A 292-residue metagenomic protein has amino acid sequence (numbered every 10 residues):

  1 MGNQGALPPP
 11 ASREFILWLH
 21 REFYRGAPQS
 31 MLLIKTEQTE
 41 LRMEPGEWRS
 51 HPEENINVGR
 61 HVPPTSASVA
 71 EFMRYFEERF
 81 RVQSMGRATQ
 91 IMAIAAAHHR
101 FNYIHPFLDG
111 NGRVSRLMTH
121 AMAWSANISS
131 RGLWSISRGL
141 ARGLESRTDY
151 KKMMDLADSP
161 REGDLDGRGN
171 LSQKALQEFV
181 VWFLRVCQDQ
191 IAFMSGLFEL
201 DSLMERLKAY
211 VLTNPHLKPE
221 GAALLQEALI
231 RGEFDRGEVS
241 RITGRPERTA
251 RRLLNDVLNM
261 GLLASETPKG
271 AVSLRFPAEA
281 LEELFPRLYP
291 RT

Functional and structural regions predicted by a protein language model:
M1-T292: FIC/Doc superfamily catalytic core
